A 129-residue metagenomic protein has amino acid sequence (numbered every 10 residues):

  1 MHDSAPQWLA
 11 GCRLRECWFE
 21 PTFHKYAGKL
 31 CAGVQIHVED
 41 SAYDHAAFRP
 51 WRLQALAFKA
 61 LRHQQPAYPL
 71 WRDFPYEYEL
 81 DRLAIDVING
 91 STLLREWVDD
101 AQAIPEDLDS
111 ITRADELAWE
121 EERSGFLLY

Functional and structural regions predicted by a protein language model:
M1-D109: Conserved functional hotspot residues or short segments at active or partner-binding sites across diverse domains
N89, L127-Y129: Generic, ordered loop/turn and secondary-structure boundary motif
D109, R113, L117-L127: Flexible, low-complexity junctional segments that flank or bridge functional domains
